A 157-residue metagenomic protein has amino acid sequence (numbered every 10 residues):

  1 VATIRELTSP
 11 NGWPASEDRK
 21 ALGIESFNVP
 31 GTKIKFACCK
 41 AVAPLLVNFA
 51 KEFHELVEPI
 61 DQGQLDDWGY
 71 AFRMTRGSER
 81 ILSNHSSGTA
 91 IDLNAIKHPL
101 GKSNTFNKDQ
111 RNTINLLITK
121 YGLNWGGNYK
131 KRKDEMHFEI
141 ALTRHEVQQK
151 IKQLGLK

Functional and structural regions predicted by a protein language model:
V1-I60: Active-site acidic/histidine clusters and adjacent loop/turn architecture that either coordinate catalytic ions
A2-T3, D18-E25, P30-I34, D66-W68 (+3 more regions): Generic structural motif recognizing short loop/turn segments at the entrances and edges of beta-strands
N11, E17, G31, M74-E79 (+2 more regions): Solvent-exposed, flexible loop/coil residues
G23, L56-P59, G63, S103 (+1 more regions): Generic marker of "main functional regions" within proteins
V47-T89: Active-site-adjacent loop/helix surface patches within enzyme catalytic domains that shape the substrate-binding cleft
S78-I91, A95-K157: Catalytic cores and adjacent binding grooves of peptidoglycan-active enzymes
